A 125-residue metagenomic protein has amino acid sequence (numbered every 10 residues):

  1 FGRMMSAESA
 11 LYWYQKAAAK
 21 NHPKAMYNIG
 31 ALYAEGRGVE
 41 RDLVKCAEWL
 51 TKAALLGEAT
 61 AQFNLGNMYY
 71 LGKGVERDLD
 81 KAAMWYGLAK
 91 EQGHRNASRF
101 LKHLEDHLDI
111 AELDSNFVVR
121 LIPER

Functional and structural regions predicted by a protein language model:
F1-G2, A19-H22, E35-R37, D42 (+4 more regions): Short helix-capping/linker turns of helical repeat alpha-solenoids
F1-M4, M26-E35, N64-L71, F100-H107: Hydrophobic face of amphipathic alpha-helices that form TPR/SEL1-like repeat modules and related alpha-solenoid
R3-W13, E40-W49, E76-W85, A111-F117: Structural signature of tandem alpha-helical TPR/SEL1-like repeats, specifically the intra-repeat loop/turn
Y12, K24-R37, V44, E48-L56: Alpha-helical adaptor scaffolds
K16-A17, T51-A53, L88-A89: Canonical positions in the second alpha-helix
A82, A89-Q92: Hydrophobic alpha-helical segments
E91-R125: Terminal, low-structured helical/coil segments at or just beyond the last alpha-helical repeat
